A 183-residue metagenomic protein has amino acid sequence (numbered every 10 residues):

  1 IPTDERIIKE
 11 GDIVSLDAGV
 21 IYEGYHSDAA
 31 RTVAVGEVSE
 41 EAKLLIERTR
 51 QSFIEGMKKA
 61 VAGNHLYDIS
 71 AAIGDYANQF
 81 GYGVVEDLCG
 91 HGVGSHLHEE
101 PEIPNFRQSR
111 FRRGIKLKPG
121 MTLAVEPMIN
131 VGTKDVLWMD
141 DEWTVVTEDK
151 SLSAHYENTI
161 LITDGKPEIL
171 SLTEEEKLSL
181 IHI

Functional and structural regions predicted by a protein language model:
I1-I181: Active-site neighborhoods and metal-handling regions in enzymes and metal-associated proteins
